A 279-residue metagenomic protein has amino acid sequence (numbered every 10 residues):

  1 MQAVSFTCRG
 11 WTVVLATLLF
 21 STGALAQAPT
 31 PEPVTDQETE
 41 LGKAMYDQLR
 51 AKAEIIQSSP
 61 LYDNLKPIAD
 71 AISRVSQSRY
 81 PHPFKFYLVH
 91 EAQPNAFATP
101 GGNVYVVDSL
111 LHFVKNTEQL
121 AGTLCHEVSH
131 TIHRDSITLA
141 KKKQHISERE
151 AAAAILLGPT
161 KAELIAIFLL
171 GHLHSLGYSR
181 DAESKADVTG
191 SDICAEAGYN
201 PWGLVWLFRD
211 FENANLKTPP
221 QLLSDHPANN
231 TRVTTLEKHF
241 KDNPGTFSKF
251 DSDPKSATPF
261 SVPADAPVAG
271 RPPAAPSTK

Functional and structural regions predicted by a protein language model:
M1-V14: Bacterial N-terminal signal peptides that target proteins for export
W11, G23-K279: A Zn2+-metalloprotease active-site environment signal
